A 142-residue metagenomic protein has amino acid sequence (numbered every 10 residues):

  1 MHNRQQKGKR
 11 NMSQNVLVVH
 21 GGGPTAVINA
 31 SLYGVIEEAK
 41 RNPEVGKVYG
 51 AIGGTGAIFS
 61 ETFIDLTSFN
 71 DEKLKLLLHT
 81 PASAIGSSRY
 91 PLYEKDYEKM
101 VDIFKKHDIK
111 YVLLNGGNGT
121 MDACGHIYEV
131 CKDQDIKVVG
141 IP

Functional and structural regions predicted by a protein language model:
M1-N11: Short, Lys/Arg-enriched N-terminal segments with co-localized hydrophobic residues within the first ~10-30 amino acids
S13-T62: N-terminal phosphate-binding or glycine-rich loops at protein starts, especially the Walker A/P-loop of NTPases
N15-T25, S83-S87, K110-N115: Short glycine-rich or small-residue beta-strand-to-loop segments that form or flank ligand, phosphate, metal/Fe-S
N29-L32, Y97-E98, C124-G125: Conserved strand-to-helix beginnings and helix N-cap segments that scaffold or border functional pockets
Y33-E37, L66, M100-V101, Y128-K132: Short, solvent-exposed amphipathic alpha-helical segments in soluble enzyme and RNA/protein-processing domains
E37-G46, G53, Y90, K105 (+2 more regions): Generic secondary-structure signature for well-ordered alpha-helical cores
I58-K110, G119-M121, I141: Glycine-rich oxoanion-binding loops at beta->alpha junctions
V130-P142: Short, acidic/small-residue loops that bind anionic groups at enzyme active sites
